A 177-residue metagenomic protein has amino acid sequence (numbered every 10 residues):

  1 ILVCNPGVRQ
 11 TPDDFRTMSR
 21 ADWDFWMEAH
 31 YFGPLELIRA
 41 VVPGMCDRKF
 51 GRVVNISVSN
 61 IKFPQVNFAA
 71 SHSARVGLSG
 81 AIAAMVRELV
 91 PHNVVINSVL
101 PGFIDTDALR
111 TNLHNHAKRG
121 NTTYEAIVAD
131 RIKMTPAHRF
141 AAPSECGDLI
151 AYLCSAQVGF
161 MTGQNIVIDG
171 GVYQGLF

Functional and structural regions predicted by a protein language model:
R9-P12, F63, R139, A151 (+1 more regions): Short C-terminal tail/terminal secondary-structure segment of NAD(P)H-dependent dehydrogenase/reductase domains
D13-F15, S19-D24, R131: Substrate-binding pocket helix/loop in short-chain dehydrogenase/reductase
D22, R52-L78, I82-P91, F103-I104: Catalytic loop of short-chain dehydrogenase/reductase
I38-R39, A83: A short, exposed helix-loop element centered on a Lys and neighboring polar residues
P43, R87-E88, G159: Alpha-helical segment proximal to the catalytic Tyr-Lys
V90, V95, M161-G163: Short, small/polar-rich loop/turn modules that mediate ligand/substrate recognition or access, typified
T123-Y124, T135-C146: A conserved structural motif in NAD(P)-dependent oxidoreductases
